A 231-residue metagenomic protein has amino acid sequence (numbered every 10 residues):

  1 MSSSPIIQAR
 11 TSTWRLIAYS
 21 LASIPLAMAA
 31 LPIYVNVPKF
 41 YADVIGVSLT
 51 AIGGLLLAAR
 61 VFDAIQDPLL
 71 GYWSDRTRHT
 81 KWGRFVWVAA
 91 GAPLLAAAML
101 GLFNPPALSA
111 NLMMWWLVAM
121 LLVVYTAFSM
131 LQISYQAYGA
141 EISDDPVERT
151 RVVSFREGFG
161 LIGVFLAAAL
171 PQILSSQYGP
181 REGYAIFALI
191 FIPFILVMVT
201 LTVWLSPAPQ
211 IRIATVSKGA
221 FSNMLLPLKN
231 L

Functional and structural regions predicted by a protein language model:
S2-L231: Membrane-embedded alpha-helical bundles of multi-pass transporters/translocases, especially carrier/permease families
